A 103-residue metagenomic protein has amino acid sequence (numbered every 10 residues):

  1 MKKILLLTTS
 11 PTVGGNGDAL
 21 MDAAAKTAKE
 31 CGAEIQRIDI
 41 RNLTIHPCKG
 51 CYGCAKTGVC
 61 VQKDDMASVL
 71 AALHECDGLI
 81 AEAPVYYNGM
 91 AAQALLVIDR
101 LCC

Functional and structural regions predicted by a protein language model:
M1-C103: N-terminal beta1-alpha1-beta2 submodule of the flavodoxin-like/Rossmannoid cofactor-binding fold
